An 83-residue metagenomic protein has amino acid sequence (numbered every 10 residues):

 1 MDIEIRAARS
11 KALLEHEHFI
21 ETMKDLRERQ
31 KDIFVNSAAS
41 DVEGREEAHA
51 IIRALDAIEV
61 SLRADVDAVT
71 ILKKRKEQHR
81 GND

Functional and structural regions predicted by a protein language model:
M1-S37: N-terminal acidic leader/helix
R6-A7, R45, A68: Short amphipathic alpha-helical segments that mediate assembly, nucleic-acid/protein binding, or membrane association
S10-L13, I51, A57, I71: Compositionally biased non-globular segments, especially hydrophobic aliphatic-rich helices of signal peptides
H16-H18, H49, H79: Histidine (H) residue identity feature
D25-V60: Amphipathic, hydrophobic secondary-structure cores in small proteins
D56-D83: Charged low-complexity stretches with an acidic bias
